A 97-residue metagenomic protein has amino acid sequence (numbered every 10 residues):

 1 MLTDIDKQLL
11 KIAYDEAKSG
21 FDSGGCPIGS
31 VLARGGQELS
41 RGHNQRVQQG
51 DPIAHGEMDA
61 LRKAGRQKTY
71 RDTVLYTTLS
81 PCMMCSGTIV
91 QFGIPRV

Functional and structural regions predicted by a protein language model:
L2-G25: Short, basic/aromatic recognition patches
I5, L9-I12, R34, Q48 (+1 more regions): Residues at the start of alpha-helices and the adjacent loop-to-helix junctions
D6, L10, I28-G29, E57 (+1 more regions): Alpha-helical structural signal
L10, D15, L39-S40, K68: Generic signal for short, ordered secondary-structure residues within or immediately flanking folded domains
S23-P27, Y70-D72: Short secondary-structure junction motifs
I28-G36: Short beta-strand scaffold segments in enzyme catalytic cores
S40-V97: Zn2+-dependent cytidine deaminase-like catalytic core
